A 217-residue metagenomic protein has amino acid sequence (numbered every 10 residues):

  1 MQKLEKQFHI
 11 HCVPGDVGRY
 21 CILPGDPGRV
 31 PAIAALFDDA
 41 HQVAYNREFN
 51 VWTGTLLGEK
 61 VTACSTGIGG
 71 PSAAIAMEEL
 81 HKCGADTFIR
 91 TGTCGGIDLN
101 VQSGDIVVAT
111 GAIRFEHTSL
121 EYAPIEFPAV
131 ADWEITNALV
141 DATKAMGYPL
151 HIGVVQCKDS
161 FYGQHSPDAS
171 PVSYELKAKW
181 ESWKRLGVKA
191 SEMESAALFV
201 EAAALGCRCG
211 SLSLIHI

Functional and structural regions predicted by a protein language model:
M1-A138: Metabolite-binding pocket within alpha/beta catalytic cores that recognizes anionic/polar moieties
D26, V155, A202: A residue-level signal for conserved active-site and pocket-lining positions in enzyme catalytic cores
G84, Q102, H151, G187 (+1 more regions): Short loop/turn motifs at secondary-structure junctions
C94, K158-S160, A196: Active-site beta-loop-alpha junctions enriched in small/polar residues
D105-V108, A169-P171, C209: Short, hinge-like loop/turn segments at secondary-structure boundaries
W133-R185: Active-site rim beta-loop-alpha module in soluble metabolic enzymes
K179-G210: A C-terminal functional module that forms or caps the active site or interfaces directly with catalytic machinery
I215-I217: Conserved small/polar residues in nucleotide/adenosyl-binding loops
